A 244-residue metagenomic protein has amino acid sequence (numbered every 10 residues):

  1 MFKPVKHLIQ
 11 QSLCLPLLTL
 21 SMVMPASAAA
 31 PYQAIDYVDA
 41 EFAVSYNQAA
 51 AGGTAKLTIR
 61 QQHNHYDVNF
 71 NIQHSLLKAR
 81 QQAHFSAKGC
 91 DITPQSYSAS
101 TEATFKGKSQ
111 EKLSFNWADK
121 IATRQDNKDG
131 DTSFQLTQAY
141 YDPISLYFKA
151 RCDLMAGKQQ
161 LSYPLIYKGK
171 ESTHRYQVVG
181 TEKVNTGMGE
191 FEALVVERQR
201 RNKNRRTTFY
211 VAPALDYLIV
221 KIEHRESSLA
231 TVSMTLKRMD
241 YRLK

Functional and structural regions predicted by a protein language model:
M1-L8: N-terminal secretory signal peptides that target proteins for export/translocation
S12-V23: Bacterial N-terminal signal peptides
M24-A28: Signal peptide processing junction and immediate N-terminal pro/mature segment of secreted/exported proteins
A29-W117, A156-K244: Acidic, serine/threonine-rich low-complexity disordered tracts
G107-D153: Hydrophobic, well-structured mid-protein blocks that either form specific transmembrane helices
